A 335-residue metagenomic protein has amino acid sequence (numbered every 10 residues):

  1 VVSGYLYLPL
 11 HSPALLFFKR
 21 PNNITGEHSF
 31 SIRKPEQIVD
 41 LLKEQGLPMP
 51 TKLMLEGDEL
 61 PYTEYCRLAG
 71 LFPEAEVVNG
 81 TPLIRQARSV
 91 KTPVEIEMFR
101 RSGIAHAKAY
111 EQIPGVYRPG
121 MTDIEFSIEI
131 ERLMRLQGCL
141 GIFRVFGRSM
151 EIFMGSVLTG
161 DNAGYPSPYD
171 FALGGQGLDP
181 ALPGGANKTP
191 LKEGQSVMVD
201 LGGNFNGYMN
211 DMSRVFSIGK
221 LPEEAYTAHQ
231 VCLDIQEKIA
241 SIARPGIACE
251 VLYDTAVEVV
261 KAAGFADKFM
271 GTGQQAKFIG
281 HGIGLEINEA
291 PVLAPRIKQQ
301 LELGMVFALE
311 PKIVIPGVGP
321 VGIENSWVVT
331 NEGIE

Functional and structural regions predicted by a protein language model:
V1-E335: Active-site neighborhoods and metal-handling regions in enzymes and metal-associated proteins
